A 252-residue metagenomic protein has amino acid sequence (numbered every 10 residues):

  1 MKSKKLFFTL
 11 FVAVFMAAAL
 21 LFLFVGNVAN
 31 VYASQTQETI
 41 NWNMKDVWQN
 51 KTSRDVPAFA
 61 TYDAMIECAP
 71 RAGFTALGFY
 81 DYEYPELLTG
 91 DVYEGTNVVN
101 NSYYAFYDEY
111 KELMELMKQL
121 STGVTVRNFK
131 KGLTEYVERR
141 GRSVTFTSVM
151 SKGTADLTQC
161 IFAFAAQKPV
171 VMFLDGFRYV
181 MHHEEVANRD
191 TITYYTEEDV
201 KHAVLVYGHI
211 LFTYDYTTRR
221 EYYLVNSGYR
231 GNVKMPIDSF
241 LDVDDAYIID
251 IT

Functional and structural regions predicted by a protein language model:
M1-K4: N-terminal secretory signal peptides that target proteins for export/translocation
L6-N27: Sec-dependent N-terminal signal peptides of Gram-positive bacterial secreted proteins and lipoproteins
F24-V126: Active-site-adjacent structural segments surrounding the nucleophilic cysteine of cysteine proteases and isopeptidases
M65, A69-L77, K130, T134 (+2 more regions): Extracytoplasmic/secreted envelope proteins and their assembly/folding machinery, especially bacterial periplasmic
E67-P70, T75, F146-S148, P169-L174 (+2 more regions): Structural recognition of the beta-strand scaffold that forms the well-ordered cores of secreted hydrolase catalytic
Y84-E86, R140, V144, F212-T218: Substrate-binding/catalytic groove segments of enzymes that remodel or degrade extracellular structural polymers
T96, R139-A155: Catalytic cysteine-centered active-site loop
L157-T158, A165, L174-T252: Active-site signature of cysteine proteases
